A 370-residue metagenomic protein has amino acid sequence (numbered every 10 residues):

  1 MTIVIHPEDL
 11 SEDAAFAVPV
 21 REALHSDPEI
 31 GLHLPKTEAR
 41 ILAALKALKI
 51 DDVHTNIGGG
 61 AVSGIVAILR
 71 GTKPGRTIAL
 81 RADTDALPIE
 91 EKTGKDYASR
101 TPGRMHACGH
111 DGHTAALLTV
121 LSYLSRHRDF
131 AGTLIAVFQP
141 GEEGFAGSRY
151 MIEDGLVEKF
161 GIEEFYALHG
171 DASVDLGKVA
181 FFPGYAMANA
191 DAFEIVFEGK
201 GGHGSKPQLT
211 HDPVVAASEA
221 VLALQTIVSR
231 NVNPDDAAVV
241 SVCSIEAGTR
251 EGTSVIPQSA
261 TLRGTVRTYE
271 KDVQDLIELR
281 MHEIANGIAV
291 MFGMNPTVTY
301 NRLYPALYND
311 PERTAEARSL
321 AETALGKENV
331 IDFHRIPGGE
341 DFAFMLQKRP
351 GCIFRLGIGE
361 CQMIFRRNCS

Functional and structural regions predicted by a protein language model:
T2-H106, A115-L118, S122-F130: Acidic/His- and Gly-rich active-site-bordering loop/insert found across diverse amide/peptide-bond hydrolases
V18, A39-L42, L118-S122, R149 (+8 more regions): Predominant activation on well-ordered alpha-helical scaffold segments within soluble catalytic domains
L24, A67, L80, H110 (+7 more regions): Divalent metal-coordination and catalytic microenvironments
D51, I162-E163, P350: Conserved acidic residues
S63-I65, L87-I89, T93-M105, D111-G112 (+3 more regions): Histidine/acidic-residue-rich, glycine-tolerant segments that coordinate divalent metal ions
L69, F197-G199, V266: Hydrophobic beta-strand positions in extracellular immunoglobulin-like domains
A79-R81, E90, F193, I353-G359: Non-cysteine beta-strand/loop elements that form the S-adenosyl-L-methionine
S218-S370: Metal-dependent amide/peptide-bond hydrolase catalytic core, centered on the "pita-bread" metallohydrolase fold
